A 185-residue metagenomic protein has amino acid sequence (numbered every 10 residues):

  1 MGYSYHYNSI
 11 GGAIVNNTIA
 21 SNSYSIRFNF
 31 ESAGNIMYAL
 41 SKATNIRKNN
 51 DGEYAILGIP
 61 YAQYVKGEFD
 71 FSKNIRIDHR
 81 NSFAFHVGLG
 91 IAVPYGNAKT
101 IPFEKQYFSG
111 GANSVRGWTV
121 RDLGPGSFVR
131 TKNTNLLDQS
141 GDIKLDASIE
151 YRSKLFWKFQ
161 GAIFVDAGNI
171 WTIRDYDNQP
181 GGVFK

Functional and structural regions predicted by a protein language model:
M1-T18, W118, F128-K132: Outer-membrane beta-barrel transmembrane domain signature of Gram-negative proteins, especially the mid-to-C-terminal
A20-K185: C-terminal transmembrane beta-barrel domains of outer membrane proteins
